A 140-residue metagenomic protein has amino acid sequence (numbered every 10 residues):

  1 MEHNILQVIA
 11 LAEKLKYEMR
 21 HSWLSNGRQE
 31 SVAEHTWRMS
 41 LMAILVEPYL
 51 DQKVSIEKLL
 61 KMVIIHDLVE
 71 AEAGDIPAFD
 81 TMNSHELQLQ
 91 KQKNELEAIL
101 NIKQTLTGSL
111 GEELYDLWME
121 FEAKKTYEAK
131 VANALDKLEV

Functional and structural regions predicted by a protein language model:
M1-V140: Alpha-helical, largely C-terminal catalytic domains that coordinate divalent metal ions via clustered Asp/Glu/His
